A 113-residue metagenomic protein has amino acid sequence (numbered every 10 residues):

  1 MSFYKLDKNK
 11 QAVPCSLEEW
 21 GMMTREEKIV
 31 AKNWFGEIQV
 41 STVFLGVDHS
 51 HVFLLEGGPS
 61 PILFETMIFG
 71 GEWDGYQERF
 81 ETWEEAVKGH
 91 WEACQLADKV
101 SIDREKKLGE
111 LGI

Functional and structural regions predicted by a protein language model:
M1, N9, S16, F69-Y76 (+1 more regions): Generic structural signal for short, solvent-exposed loop/turn connectors between secondary structure elements
M1-S41: Negatively charged, low-complexity tracts enriched in Asp/Glu with abundant Ser/Thr
M23, K32-W34, G58, I62 (+1 more regions): Short linear motifs embedded in intrinsically disordered, proline/glycine-rich low-complexity segments
L45-Q77, E92: Short aromatic-glycine-(Arg/Gly/Cys) micro-motifs in beta-strand/loop hairpins
E81-D98: A short, charged, amphipathic alpha-helix used as a generic interaction element across diverse proteins
L96-I113: Short, Lys/Arg-rich amphipathic alpha-helical interaction segments that bind nucleic acids or acidic protein surfaces
